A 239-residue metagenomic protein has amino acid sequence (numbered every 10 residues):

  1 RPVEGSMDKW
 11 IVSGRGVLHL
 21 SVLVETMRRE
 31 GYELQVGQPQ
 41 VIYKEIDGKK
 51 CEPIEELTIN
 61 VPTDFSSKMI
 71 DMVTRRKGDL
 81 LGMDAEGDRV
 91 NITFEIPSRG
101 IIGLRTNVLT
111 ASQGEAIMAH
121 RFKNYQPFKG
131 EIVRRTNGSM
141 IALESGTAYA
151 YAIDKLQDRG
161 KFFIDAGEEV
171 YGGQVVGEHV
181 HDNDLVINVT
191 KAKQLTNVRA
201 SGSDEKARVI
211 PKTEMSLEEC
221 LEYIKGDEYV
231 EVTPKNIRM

Functional and structural regions predicted by a protein language model:
R1-M239: Accessory interaction regions appended to the cores of large information-processing enzymes
